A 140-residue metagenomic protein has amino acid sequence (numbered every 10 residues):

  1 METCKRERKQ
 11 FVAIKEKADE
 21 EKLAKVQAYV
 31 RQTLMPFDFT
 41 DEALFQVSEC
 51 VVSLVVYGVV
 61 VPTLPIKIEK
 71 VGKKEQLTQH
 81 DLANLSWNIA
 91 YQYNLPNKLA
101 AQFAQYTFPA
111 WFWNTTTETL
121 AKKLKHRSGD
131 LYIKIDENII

Functional and structural regions predicted by a protein language model:
E2-I140: Flexible coil/loop and intrinsically disordered linker positions at secondary-structure junctions
